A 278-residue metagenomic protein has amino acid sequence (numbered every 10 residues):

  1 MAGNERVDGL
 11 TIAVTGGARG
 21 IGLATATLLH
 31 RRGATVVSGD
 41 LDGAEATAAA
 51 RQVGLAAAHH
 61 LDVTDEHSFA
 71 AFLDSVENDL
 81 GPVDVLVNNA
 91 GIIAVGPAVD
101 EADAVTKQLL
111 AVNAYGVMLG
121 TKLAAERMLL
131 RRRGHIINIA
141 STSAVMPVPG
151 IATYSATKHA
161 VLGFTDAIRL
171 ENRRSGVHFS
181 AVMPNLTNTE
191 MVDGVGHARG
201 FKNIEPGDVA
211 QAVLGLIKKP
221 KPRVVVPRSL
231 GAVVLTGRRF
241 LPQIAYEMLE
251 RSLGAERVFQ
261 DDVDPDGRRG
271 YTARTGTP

Functional and structural regions predicted by a protein language model:
A18-R19: Conserved glycine-rich cofactor-binding loop
R32-T47: Conserved glycine-rich Rossmann-like NAD(P)H-binding loop of the short-chain dehydrogenase/reductase
G43, H60-A71, D103: The beta1-alpha1 cofactor-binding region of Rossmann-like NAD(H)/NADP(H)-dependent oxidoreductases
P97-A98, A102-L110: Substrate-binding pocket helix/loop in short-chain dehydrogenase/reductase
T121, T157: Active-site helix of classical SDR
S141: Residue(s) in the substrate-gating loop at a strand-loop-helix junction that position the organic substrate next
A181, H197-L235: C-terminal helical subdomain
